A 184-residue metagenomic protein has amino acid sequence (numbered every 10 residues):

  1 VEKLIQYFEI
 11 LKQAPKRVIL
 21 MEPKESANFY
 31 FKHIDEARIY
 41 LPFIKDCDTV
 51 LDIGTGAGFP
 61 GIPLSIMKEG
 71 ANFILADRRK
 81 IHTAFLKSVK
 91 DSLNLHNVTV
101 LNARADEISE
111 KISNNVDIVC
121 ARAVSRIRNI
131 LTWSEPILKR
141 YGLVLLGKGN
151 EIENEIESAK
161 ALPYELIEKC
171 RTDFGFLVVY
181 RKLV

Functional and structural regions predicted by a protein language model:
E2-C47, L51, I81-V98: Class I SAM-dependent transferase core
I19-L20, N28, G58, E107 (+2 more regions): Residue-level preference for alpha-helix termini and adjacent loops
I53-T55: Conserved beta-strand/loop positions that form the S-adenosyl-L-methionine
A57-G70: Conserved SAM-binding loop of SAM-dependent methyltransferases across substrates and taxa, primarily the Class I
A71-I74, R78-V184: S-adenosylmethionine
